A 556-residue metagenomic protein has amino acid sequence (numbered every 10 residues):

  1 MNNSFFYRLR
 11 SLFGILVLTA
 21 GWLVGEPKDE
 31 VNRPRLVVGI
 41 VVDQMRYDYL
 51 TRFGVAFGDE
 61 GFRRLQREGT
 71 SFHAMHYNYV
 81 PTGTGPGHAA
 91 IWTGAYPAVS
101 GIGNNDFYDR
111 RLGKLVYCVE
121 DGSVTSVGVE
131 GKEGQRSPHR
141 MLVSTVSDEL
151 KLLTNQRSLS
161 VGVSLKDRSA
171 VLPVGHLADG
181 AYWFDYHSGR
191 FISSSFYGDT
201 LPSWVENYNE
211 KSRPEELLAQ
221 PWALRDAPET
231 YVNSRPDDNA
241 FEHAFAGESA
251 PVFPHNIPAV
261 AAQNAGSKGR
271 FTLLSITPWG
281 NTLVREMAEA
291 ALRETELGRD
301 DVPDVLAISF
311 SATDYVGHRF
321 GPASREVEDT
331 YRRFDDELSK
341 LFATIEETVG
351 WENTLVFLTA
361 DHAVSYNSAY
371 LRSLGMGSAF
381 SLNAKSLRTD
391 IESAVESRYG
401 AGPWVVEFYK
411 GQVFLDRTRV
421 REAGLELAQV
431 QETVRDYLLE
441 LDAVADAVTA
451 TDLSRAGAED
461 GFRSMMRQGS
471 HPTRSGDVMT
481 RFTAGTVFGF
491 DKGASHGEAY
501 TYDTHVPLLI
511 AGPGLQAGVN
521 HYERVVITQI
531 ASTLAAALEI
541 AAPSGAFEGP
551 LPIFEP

Functional and structural regions predicted by a protein language model:
P34-R46, L65, I91, L150 (+7 more regions): Beta-strand elements within well-structured catalytic alpha/beta cores of enzymes that handle phosphate/sulfate esters
L50-V99, L159-V163: Short, structured active-site-proximal loop/turn typified by the sulfatase FGly-forming signature C/S-X-P-X-R
A74, G83, D106-Q135, V143 (+10 more regions): Secreted, luminal/periplasmic, and some membrane-associated catalytic domains that remodel anionic oxygen-ester
L152, R157-S164, A170-P173, S234 (+2 more regions): Active-site regions of oxyanion-processing enzymes, predominantly non-cytosolic
V171-G180, H255-T272, I276, R299-F334 (+1 more regions): Active-site His/acidic residue clusters
R213-R293, G298: Long, low-complexity, polar/charged, intrinsically disordered or flexibly structured peripheral segments
L274-D300, T313-T354, E432-Y437: A long, amphipathic alpha-helix that forms part of the scaffold/cap immediately adjacent to metal-dependent active
S373, S381-L425, S495-L538, F554-P556: Substrate-binding rim/cap in mid-to-C-terminal beta-strand-loop elements of soluble/periplasmic
